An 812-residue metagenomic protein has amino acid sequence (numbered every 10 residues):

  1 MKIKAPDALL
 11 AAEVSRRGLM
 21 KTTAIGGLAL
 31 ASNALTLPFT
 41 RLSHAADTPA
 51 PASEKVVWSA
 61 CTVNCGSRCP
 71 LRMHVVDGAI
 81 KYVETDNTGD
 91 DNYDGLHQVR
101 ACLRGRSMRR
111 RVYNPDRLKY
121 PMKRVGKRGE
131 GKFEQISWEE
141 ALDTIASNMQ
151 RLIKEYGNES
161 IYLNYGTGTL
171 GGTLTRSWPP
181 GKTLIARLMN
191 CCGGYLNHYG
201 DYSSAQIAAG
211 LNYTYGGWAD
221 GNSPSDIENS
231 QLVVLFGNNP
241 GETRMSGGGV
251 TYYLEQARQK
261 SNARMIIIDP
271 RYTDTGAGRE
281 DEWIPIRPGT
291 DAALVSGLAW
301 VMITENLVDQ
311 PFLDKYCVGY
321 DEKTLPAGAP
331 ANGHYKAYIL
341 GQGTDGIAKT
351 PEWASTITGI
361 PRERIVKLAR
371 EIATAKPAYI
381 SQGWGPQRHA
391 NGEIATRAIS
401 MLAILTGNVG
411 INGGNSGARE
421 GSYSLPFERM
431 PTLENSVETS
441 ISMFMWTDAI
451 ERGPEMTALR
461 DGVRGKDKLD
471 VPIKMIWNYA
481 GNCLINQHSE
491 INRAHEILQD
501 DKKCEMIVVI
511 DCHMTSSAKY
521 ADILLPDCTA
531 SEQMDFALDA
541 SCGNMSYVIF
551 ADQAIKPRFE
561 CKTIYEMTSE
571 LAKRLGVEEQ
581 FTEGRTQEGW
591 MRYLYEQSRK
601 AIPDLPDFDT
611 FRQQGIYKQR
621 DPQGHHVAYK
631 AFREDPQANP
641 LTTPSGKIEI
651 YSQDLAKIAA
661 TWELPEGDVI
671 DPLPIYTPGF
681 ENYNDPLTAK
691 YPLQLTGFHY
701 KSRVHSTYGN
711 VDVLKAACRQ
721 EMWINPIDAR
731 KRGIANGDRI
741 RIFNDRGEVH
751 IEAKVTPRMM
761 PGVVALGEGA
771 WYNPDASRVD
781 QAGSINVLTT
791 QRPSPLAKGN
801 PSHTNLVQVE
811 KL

Functional and structural regions predicted by a protein language model:
K2-K4, P180-I268, T275, A293 (+3 more regions): Extended redox/cofactor-interaction regions of prokaryotic respiratory oxidoreductases
K2-L307, G333, A458, K466 (+4 more regions): N-terminal export/assembly segments and adjacent metallocofactor-ligating motifs of anaerobic energy-metabolism
G166-T167, K315-V318, I372, N415-P426 (+2 more regions): A glycine-rich phosphate-binding loop feature that marks nucleotide/adenosyl-phosphate handling sites
K260, R271-A375: Long, well-ordered, tryptophan-enriched scaffold segments
E280-I286, S546-P557: Short beta-alpha connecting loops at secondary-structure transitions that line or flank enzyme active sites
A331-R452: Active-site phosphate/pyrophosphate-binding segments
E505-M506, Q553-A572: Phosphate/diphosphate-binding loops
I564-Q614, S706-Y708, D712-W723, I727-L812: Long, contiguous, secondary-structure-rich segments that constitute the structural scaffold of globular domains
